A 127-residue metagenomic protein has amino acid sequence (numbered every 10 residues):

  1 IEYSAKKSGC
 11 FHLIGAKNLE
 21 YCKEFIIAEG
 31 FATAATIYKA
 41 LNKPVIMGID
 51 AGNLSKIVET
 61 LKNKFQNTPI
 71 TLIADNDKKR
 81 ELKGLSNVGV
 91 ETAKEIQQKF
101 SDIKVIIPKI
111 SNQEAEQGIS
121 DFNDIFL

Functional and structural regions predicted by a protein language model:
I1-C22: Glycine-/acidic-rich phosphate or pyrophosphate-binding loops and their flanking alpha/beta elements
E2, T33-A35: Charged, low-complexity, helix/coiled-coil-prone segments
C22-K23, A35-L127: TOPRIM fold recognition
I27: Single, function-defining residue in the core of a domain
